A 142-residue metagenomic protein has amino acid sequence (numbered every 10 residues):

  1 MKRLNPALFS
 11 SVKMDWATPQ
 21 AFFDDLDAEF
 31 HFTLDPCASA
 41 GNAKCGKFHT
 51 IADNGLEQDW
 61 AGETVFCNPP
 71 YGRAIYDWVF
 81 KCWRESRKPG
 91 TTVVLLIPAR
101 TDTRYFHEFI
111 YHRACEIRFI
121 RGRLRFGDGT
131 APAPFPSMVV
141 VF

Functional and structural regions predicted by a protein language model:
M1-F142: Class I S-adenosyl-L-methionine-dependent methyltransferase catalytic core
